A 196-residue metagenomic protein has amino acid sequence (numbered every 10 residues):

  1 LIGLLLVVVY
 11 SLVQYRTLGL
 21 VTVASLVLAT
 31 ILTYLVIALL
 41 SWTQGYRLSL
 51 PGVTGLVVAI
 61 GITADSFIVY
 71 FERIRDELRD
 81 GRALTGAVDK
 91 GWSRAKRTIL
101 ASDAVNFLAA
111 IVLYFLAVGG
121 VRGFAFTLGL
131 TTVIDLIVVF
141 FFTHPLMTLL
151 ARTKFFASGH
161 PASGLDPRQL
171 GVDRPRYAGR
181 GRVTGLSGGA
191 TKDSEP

Functional and structural regions predicted by a protein language model:
L1-K90, R94-Y114, T127, T132 (+1 more regions): Transmembrane alpha-helical segments that form the functional core of multipass membrane systems
D76-P196: Hydrophobic alpha-helical transmembrane segments of membrane transport and translocation systems, primarily multi-pass
